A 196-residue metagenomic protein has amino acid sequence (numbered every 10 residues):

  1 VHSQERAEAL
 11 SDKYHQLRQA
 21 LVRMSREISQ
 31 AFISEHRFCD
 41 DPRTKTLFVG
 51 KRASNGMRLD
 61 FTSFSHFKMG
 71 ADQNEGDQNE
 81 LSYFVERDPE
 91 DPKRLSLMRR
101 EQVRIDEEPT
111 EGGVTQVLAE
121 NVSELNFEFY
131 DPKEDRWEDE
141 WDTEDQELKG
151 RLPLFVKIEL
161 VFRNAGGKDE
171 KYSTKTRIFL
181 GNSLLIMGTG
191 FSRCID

Functional and structural regions predicted by a protein language model:
V1-T110, V114, I195-D196: Extracytoplasmic beta-strand-rich oligomerization domains located immediately C-terminal to a leader/signal peptide
A119-D196: Short linear sequence signals and composition-biased patches located at protein termini or domain-edge surfaces
